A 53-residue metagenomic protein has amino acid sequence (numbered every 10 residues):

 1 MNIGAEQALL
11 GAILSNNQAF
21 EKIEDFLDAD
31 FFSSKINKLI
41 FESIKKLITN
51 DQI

Functional and structural regions predicted by a protein language model:
M1-I53: Noncatalytic partner-interaction/assembly domains of nucleic-acid and motor enzyme complexes, especially the accessory
